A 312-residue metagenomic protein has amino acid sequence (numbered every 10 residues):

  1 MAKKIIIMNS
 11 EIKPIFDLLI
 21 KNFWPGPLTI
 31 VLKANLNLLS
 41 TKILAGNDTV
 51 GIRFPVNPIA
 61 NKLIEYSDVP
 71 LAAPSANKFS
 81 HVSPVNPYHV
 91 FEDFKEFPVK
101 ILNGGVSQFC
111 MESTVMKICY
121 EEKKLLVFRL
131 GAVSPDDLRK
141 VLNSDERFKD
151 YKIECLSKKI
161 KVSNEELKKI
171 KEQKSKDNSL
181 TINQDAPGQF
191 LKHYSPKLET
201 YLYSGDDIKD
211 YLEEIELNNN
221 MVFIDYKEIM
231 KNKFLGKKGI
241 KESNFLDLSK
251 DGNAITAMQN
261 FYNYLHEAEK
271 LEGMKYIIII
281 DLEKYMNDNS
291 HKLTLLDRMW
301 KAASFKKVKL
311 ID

Functional and structural regions predicted by a protein language model:
M1-D312: Active-site-adjacent structural elements in enzyme catalytic cores
